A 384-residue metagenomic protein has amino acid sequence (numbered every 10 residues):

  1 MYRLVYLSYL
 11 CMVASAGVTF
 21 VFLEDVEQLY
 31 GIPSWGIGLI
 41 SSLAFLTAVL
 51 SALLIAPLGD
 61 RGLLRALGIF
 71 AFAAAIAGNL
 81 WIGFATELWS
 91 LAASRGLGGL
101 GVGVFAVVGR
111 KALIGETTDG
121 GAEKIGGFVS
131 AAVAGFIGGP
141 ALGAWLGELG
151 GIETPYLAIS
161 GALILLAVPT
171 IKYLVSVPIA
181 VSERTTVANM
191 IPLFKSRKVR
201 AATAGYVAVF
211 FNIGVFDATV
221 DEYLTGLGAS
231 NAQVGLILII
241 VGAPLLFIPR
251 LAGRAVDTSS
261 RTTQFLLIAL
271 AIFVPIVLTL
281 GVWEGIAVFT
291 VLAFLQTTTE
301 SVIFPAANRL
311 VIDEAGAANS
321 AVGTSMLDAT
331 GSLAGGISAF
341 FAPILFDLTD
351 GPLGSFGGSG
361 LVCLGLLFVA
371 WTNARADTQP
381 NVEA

Functional and structural regions predicted by a protein language model:
L50-T86: Conserved MFS/SLC helix-loop-helix module at the cytosolic interface between two early adjacent transmembrane helices
S51-L63, I248-R261, F346: Helix-to-loop junctions at the C-terminal end of transmembrane segments in multipass secondary transporters
R61-A71, D257-L270: Cytoplasmic membrane-interface "Motif A"-like loop-to-helix N-cap segments of 12-TM Major Facilitator Superfamily
S94-A132: Cytoplasmic helix-loop-helix junction between adjacent transmembrane helices in 12-TM secondary transporters
G127-I171: Helix-loop-helix hairpin linking two adjacent transmembrane segments in secondary transporters
E148-G161, I344-V362: A membrane-interface helix-boundary motif in multi-pass transporters
L174-T203: Juxtamembrane intracellular "pre-TM" segments in multi-pass secondary transporters
A318-T349: A late C-terminal transmembrane helix in Major Facilitator Superfamily
